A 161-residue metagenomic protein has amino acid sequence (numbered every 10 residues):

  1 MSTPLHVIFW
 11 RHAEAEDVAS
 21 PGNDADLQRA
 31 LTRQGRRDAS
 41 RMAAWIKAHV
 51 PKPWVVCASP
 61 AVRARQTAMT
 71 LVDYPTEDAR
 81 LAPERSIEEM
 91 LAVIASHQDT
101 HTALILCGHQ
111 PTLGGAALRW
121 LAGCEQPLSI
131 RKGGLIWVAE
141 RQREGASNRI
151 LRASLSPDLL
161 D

Functional and structural regions predicted by a protein language model:
S2-A79, E84-E88, Q126-I130: Active-site-proximal alpha-helix that buttresses catalytic centers in soluble enzyme cores
V7-I8, W54, D99-G108: Generic beta-sheet signal
A39-A44, A48, R149-L159: MPN/JAMM (Mov34/JAB) isopeptidase/deubiquitinase module and associated MPN-bearing subunits/adaptors in ubiquitin
W45, T67-Y74, V93, A116-R119 (+2 more regions): Alpha-helical structural signal in soluble globular domains
R85-L91, I136-A139: Short, charged, surface-exposed secondary-structure boundary motifs
L91-H97, G145: Short, surface-exposed amphipathic charged segments that create phosphate/polyanion-binding patches used for binding
H101-L121: A glycine-rich beta-strand to alpha-helix segment that forms a phosphate/ribose-binding loop at ligand/cofactor sites
C124-I150, S156-L160: Domain-level recognition of soluble alpha/beta enzyme cores, biased toward histidine phosphatases/phosphomutases
